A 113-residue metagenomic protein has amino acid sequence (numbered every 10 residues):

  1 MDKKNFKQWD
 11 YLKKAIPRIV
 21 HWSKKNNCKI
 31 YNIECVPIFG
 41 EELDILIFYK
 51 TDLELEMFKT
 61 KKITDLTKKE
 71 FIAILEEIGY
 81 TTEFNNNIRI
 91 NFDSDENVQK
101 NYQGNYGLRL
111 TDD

Functional and structural regions predicted by a protein language model:
M1-A15: N-terminal presequence-like segments and adjacent domain-start helices
D2, C28-Y31, D112: N-terminal, polar/charged subdomain of small-to-medium soluble alpha/beta proteins
K13-V20, F71-E76: Short, well-ordered amphipathic alpha-helices
R18-Y31, G79-F84: Short secondary-structure junctions
K25-K50: Short edge beta-strands and adjacent turn/loop segments
L46-D65: A short interface-forming secondary-structure element
T60-G79: Mid-chain, well-packed structural core segment of small domains
T81-D113: Polar/charged, Gly/Pro-rich intrinsically disordered segments
